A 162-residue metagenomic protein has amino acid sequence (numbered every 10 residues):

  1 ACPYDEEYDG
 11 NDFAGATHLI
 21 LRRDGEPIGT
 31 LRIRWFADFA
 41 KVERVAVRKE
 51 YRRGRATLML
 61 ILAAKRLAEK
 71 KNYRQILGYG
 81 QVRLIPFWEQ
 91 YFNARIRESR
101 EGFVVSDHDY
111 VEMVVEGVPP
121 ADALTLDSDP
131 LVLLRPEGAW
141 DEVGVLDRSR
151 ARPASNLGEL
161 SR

Functional and structural regions predicted by a protein language model:
A1-I28: Active-site rim helix/loop that mediates acceptor-substrate recognition in acyltransferases
G15, E69-K70, Y79-R162: Terminal substrate-recognition subdomain of acyl/acetyltransferases
I20, E26-R34, F39-A46: Conserved beta-strand in the GNAT
R23-E26, E50-Y51, E116-P120: Short loop segments at secondary-structure junctions
V42, I76-G80: Conserved hydrophobic beta-strand within the GNAT/NAT acetyltransferase core sheet that lines the active-site cleft
V47, R52-R66: Conserved acetyl-CoA-binding loop-helix of GNAT-fold acetyltransferases
N72-R74: Short coil/turn segments at beta-strand junctions that form active-site/ligand-binding loops
